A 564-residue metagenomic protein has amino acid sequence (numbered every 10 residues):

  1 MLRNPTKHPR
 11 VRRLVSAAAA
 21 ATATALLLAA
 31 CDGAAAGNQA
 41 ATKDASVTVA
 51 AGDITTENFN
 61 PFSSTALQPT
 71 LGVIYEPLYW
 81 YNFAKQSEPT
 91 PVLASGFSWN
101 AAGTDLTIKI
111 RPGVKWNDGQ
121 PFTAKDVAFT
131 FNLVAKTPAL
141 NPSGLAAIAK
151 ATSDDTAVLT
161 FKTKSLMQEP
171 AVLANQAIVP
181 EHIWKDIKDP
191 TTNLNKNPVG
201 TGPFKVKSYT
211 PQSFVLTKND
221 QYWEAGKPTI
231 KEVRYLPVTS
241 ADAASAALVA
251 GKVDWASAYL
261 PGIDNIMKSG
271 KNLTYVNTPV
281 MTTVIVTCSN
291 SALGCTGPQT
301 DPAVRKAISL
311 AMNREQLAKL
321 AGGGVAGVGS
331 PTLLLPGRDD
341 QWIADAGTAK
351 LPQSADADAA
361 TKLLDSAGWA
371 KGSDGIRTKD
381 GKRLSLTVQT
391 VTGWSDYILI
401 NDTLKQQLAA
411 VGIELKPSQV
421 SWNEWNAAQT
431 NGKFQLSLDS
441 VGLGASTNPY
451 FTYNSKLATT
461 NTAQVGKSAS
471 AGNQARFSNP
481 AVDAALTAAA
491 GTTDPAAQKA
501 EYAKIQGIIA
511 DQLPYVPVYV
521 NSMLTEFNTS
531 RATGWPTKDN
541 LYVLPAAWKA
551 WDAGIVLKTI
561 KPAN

Functional and structural regions predicted by a protein language model:
A50-A101, V199: N-terminal lobe/hinge region of extracytoplasmic solute-binding protein
N82-A84, A174-P228, A357, K362 (+2 more regions): Gly/Pro-rich hinge or "lid" segments in bacterial periplasmic/extracellular proteins
S98, A102, K109, N141-K185 (+1 more regions): Surface-exposed binding/hinge segments that line and control ligand-binding clefts or catalytic entry sites
P211, R338, A370-G444, M523: Ligand/substrate-recognition segments at binding pockets and active sites
Q221-I266, D402, E414-K416, S421: Ligand-site clamp/hinge motif
K306, A318, E414-W425, N454-N528 (+1 more regions): Extracytoplasmic/peripheral linker and loop segments enriched in polar/acidic and small residues with frequent Thr/Pro
V328-G372, T392-Y397: Structural transition elements
T525-N564: Long beta-strand-rich cores associated with HINT superfamily self-processing modules
